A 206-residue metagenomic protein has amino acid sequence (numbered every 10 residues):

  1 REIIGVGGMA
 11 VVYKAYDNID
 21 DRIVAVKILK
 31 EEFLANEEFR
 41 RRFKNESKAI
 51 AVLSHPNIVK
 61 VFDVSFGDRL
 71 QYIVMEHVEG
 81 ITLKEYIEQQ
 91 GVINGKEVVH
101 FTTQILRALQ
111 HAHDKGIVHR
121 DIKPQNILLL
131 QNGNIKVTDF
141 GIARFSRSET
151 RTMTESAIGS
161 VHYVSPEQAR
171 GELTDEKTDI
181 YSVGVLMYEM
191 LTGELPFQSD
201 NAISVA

Functional and structural regions predicted by a protein language model:
R1-G7, V12: Protein kinase glycine-rich loop
K30-V52: AlphaC helix of the eukaryotic protein kinase fold
V64: Activation-segment/catalytic-loop signature of the eukaryotic protein kinase fold
D68-T82, Y86: Conserved short submotifs of the Hanks-type protein kinase catalytic core that shape the nucleotide-binding pocket
F101-T102: Activation segment signature within eukaryotic-like protein kinase domains
I105-I117: Protein kinase catalytic-loop region centered on the HRD/HxD motif
